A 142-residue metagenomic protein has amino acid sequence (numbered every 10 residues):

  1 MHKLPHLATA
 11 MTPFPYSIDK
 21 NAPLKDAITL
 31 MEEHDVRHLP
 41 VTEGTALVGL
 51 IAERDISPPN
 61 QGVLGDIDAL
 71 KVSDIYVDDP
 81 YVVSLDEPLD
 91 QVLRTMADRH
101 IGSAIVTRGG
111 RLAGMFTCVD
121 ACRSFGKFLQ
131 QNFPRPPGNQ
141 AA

Functional and structural regions predicted by a protein language model:
M1-F14, A52-V82, D86-A97, L112 (+1 more regions): Tandem CBS (Bateman) regulatory domains
S17-D35, T42-E43, V82-H100, V106-T107 (+2 more regions): The conserved cystathionine-beta-synthase
M31-H34, L39-D55, M96, A104-D120: A glycine-centered beta-loop-beta connector
K71, G102-S103: C-terminal basic regulatory modules in eukaryotic proteins
